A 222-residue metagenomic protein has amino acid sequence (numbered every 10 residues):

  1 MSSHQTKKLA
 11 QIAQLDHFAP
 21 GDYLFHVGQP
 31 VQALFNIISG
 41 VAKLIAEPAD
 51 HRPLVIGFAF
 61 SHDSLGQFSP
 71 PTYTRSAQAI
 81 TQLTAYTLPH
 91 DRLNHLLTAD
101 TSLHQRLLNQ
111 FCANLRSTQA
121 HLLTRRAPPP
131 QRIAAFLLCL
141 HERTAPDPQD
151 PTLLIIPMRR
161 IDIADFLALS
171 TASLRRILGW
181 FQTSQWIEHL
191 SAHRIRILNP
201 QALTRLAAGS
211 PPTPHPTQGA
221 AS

Functional and structural regions predicted by a protein language model:
M1-P20, D63-L65, P70: Cyclic nucleotide-binding regulatory module and flanking cytosolic helices
D22-T81: Cyclic nucleotide-binding regulatory domains
L34, F58, T87, P157 (+1 more regions): Short aromatic/basic micro-patch
S39, L83, D91-R92, I161 (+1 more regions): Alpha-helix/helix-capping structural signal
V55-R116: Cyclic-nucleotide recognition modules
T101-S170: Polybasic "coupling" helices that flank or enter modular domains
E142-S222: Phosphate-/nucleic-acid-contacting segments
